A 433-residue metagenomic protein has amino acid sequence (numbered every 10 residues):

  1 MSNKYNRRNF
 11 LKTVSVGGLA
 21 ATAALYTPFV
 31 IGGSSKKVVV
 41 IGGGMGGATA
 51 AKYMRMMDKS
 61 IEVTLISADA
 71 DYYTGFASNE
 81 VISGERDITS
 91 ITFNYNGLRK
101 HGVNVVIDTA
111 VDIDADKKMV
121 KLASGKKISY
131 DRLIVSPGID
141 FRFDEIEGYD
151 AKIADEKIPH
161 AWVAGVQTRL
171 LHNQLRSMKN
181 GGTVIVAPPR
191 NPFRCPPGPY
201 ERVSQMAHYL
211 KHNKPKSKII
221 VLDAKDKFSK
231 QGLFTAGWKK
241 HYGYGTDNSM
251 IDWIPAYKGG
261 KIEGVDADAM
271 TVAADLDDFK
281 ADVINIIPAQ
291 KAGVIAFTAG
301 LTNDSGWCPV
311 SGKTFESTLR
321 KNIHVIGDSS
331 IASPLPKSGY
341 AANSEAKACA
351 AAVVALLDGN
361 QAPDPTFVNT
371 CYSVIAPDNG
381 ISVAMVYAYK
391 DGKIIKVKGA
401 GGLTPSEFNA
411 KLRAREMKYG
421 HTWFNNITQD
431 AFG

Functional and structural regions predicted by a protein language model:
M1-G18: N-terminal secretory signal peptides and thylakoid transit peptides that target proteins across membranes
V14, P137-G138, P288-A289: Glycine-rich, N-terminal phosphate-binding loop of Rossmann-like dinucleotide-binding domains
V30-N104, R190-G232, A431: Beta1-alpha1 glycine-rich phosphate/pyrophosphate-binding loop at the start of Rossmann-like nucleotide-binding domains
H101-D112, I128, H208-S305: A Rossmann-like FAD-binding core segment of flavoenzymes
P137-N213: Glycine-rich dinucleotide-binding loop and its adjacent helix/turn
A151-M178, F279-S344, A355: FAD-site-proximal beta/loop scaffold in flavoenzymes
A342-F367: Internal hydrophobic alpha-helix adjacent to the cofactor/substrate pocket in enzyme cavities
A384-G433: C-terminal auxiliary extensions adjacent to catalytic cores
